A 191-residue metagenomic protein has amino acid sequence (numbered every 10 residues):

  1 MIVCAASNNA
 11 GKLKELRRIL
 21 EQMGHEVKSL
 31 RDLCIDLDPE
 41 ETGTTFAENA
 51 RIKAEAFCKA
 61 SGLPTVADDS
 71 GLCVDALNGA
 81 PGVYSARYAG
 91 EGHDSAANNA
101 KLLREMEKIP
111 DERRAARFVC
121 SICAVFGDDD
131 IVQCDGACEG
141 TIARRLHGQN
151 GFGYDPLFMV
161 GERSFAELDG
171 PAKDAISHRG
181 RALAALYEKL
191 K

Functional and structural regions predicted by a protein language model:
I2-C4, A10-S29, L33-K191: Anionic-ligand binding patches
